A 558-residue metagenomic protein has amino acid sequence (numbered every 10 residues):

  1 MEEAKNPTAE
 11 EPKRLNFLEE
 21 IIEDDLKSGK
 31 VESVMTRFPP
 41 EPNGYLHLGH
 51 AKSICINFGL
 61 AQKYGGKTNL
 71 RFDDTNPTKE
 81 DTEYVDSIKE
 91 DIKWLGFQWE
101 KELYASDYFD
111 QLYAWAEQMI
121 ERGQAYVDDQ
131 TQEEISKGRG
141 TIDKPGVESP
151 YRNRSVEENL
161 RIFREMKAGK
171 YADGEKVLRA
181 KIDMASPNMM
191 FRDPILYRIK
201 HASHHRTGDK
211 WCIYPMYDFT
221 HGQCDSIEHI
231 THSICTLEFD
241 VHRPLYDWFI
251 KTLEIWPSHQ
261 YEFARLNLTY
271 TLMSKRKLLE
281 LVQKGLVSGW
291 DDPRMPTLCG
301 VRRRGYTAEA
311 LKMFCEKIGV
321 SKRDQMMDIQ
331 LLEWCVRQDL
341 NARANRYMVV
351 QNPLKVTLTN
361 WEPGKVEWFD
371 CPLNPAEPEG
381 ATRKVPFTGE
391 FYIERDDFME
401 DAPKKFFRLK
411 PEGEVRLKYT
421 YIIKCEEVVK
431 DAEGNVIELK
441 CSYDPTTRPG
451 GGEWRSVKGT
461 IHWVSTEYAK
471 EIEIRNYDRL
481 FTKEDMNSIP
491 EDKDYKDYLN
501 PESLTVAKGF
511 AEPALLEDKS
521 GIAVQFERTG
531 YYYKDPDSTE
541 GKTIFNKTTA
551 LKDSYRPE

Functional and structural regions predicted by a protein language model:
M1-K13, E558: Basic/polar N-terminal segments that are highly enriched at the extreme N-terminus, encompassing both cleavable
E11-E23, K27-K89, H204-T236: N-terminal catalytic cores of NTP/NDP-binding nucleotidyl/phosphoryl-transfer enzymes
G29, N57, I88, M119 (+3 more regions): Residue-level signal for inorganic ion chemistry
P39-N43, R71-K79, K101-D110, E133 (+5 more regions): Conserved short loop/turn motifs at secondary-structure junctions
D74-N76, T82, Y104, E121-K277 (+3 more regions): Active-site cores that bind ATP or allylic diphosphates and position pyrophosphate for catalysis
Y84-D110, W115-Q118, G123-Y126: A glycine-rich helix N-cap at a beta->alpha junction
S258-C335: Long, charged, mostly alpha-helical binding arms that flank functional sites
F314-D324, I329-E558: Substrate/cofactor-recognition hotspot
